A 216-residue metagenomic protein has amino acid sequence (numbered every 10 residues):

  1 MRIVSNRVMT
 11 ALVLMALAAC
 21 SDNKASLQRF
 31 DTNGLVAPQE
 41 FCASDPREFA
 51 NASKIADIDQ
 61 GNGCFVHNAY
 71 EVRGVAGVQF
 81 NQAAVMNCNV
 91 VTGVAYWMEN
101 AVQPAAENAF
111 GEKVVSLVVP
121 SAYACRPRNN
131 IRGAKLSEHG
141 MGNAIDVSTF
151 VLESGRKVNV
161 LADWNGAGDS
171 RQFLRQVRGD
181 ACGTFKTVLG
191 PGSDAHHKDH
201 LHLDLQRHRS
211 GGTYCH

Functional and structural regions predicted by a protein language model:
M1-M9: Bacterial N-terminal signal peptides that target proteins for export
A16-A19: C-terminal motif of bacterial Sec signal peptides marking the signal peptidase cleavage site
D22-Q28, G61-N62, H67, T92 (+2 more regions): Catalytic cores and adjacent binding grooves of peptidoglycan-active enzymes
Q28-K54: Post-signal peptide N-terminal segment of mature Sec-exported envelope proteins
T32, V36, V85-W97, G168-Q172: Soluble non-cytosolic domains of exported or imported proteins
S44-L117: Active-site acidic/histidine clusters and adjacent loop/turn architecture that either coordinate catalytic ions
V78, V115-R128, A195-Q206: Acidic helix-start/capping segments at beta-turn-to-alpha-helix junctions
N108-G142: Active-site-adjacent substructure of cysteine-protease-like catalytic cores
